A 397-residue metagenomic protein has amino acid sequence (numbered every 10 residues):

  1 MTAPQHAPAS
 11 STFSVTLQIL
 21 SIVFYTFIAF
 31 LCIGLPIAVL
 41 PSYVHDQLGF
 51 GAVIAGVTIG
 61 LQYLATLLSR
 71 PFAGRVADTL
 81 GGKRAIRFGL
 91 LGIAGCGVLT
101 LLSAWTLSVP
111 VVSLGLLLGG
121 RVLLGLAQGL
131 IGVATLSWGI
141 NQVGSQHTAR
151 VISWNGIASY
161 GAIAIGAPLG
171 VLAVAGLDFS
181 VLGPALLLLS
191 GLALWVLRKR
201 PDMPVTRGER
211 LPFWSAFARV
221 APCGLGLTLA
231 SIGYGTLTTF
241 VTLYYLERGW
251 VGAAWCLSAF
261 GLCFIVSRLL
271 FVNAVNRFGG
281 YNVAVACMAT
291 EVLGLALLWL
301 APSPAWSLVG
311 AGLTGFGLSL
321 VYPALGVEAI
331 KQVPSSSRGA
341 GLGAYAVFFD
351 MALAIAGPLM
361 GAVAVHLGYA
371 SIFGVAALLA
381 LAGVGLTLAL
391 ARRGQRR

Functional and structural regions predicted by a protein language model:
L17-T58, Y63, Y234-Y244, R248: Helix-loop boundary and gating motifs at the non-cytosolic
F27, V112-L130, W306-L320: Hydrophobic core of transmembrane alpha-helices in multi-pass small-molecule transporters, especially MFS/SLC-type
Y63-P71, I163-A164, F264-L269, L353-A354: Residue-level signature of mid-helix packing/kink "hotspots" within the transmembrane helices of 12-pass Major
S69-G82, V174, S267-G280, A364-V365: Helix-to-loop junctions at the C-terminal end of transmembrane segments in multipass secondary transporters
L91-P110, T290-P302: C-terminal ends and interior cores of transmembrane alpha-helices in multi-pass membrane transporters/permeases
G120-A158: Cytoplasmic helix-loop-helix junction between adjacent transmembrane helices in 12-TM secondary transporters
W154-L197: Helix-loop-helix hairpin linking two adjacent transmembrane segments in secondary transporters
L187-V205, L386-A391: C-terminal membrane-cytosol helix-exit motif in multi-pass small-molecule transporters
